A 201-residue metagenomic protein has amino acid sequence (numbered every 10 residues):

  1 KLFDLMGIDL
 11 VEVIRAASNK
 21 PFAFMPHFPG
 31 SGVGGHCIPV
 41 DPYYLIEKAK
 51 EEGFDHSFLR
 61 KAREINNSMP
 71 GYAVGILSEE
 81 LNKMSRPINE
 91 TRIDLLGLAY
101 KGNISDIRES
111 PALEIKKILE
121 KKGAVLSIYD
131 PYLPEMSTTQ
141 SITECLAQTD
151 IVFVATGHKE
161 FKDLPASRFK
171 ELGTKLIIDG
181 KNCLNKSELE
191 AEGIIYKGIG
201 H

Functional and structural regions predicted by a protein language model:
K1-H201: Structural/interface elements that position substrates and couple domains in central-metabolism enzymes
